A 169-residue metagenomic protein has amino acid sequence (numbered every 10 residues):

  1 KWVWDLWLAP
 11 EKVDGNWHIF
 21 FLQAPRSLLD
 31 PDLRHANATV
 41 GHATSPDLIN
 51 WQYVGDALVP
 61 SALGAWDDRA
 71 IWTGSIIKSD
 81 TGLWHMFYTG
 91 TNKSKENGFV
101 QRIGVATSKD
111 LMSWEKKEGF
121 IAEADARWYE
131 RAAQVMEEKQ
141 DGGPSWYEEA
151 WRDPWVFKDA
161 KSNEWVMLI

Functional and structural regions predicted by a protein language model:
K1-I169: Carbohydrate-active catalytic/glycan-binding domains of CAZyme proteins, especially the secreted or lumenal ectodomains
